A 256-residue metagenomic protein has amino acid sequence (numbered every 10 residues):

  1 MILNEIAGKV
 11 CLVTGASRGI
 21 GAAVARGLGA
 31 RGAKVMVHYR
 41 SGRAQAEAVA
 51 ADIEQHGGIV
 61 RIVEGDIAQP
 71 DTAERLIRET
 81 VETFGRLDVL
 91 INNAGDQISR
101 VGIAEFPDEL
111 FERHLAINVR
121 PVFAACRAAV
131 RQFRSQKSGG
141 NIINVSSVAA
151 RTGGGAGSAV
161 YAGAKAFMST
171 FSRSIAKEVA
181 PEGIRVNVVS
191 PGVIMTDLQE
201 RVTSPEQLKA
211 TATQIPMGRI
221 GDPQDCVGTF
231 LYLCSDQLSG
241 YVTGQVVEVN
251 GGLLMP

Functional and structural regions predicted by a protein language model:
S17-R18: Conserved glycine-rich cofactor-binding loop
R43-A44, E64-L76, D108, D225: The beta1-alpha1 cofactor-binding region of Rossmann-like NAD(H)/NADP(H)-dependent oxidoreductases
V101-R113, Q199, T211: Substrate-binding pocket helix/loop in short-chain dehydrogenase/reductase
C126, A164, S172: Active-site helix of classical SDR
R131, K177-E178, G240: Alpha-helical segment proximal to the catalytic Tyr-Lys
S147: Residue(s) in the substrate-gating loop at a strand-loop-helix junction that position the organic substrate next
I220-V249, L254: C-terminal substrate-recognition "lid" of short-chain dehydrogenase/reductases
